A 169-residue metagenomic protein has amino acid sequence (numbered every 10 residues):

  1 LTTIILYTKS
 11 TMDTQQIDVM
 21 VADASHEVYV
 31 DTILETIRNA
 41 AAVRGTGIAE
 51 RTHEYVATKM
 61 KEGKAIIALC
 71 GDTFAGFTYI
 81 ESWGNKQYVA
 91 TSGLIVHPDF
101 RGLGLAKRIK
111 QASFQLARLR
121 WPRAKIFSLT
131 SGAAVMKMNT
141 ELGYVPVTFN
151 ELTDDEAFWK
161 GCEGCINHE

Functional and structural regions predicted by a protein language model:
Y7-E54, I67-L69: Short amphipathic alpha-helix that is part of the acyltransferase structural core
V28, A133-A134: Short alpha-helical
R38-N39, V43-P98: A conserved beta-strand-loop-helix scaffold within acyl/acetyltransferase catalytic domains
V96, G102-A117: Conserved acetyl-CoA-binding loop-helix of GNAT-fold acetyltransferases
A117-S131: Conserved GNAT acetyl-CoA-binding A-motif
L129, G143-N167: Conserved catalytic-core motifs of GNAT/GCN5-like acyltransferases
A134-K137, W159: Extended, composition-driven regions rather than compact fold-specific motifs
N139-E141: Conserved active-site tyrosine of GNAT-family acetyltransferases
